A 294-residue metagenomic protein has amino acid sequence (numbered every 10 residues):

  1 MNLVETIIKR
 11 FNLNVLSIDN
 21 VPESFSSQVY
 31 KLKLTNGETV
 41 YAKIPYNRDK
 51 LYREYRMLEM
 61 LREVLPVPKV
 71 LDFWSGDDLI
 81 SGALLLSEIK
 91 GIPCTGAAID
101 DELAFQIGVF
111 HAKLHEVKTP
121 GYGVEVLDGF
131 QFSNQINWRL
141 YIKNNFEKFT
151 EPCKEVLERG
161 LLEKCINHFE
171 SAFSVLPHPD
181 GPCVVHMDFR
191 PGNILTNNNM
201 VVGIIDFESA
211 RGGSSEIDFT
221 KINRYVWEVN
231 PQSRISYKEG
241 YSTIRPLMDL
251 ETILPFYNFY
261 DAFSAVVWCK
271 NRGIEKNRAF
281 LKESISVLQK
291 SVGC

Functional and structural regions predicted by a protein language model:
M1-N14, E116-M187, S242, N277-V292: An alpha-helical support segment within catalytic cores of ATP-dependent transferases
I8-V15, V64-P66, L247: Short secondary-structure junctions
D19-I136: ATP-binding pocket architecture of kinase catalytic cores
V29-K33, A42, I166-F219: Active-site acidic catalytic loop and adjacent metal/ATP-binding pocket of ATP-dependent phosphoryl transfer enzymes
Y41-P45, L71-D72, V126, V184-M187 (+3 more regions): Short beta-strand segments
A83-A97, T119, F146-E147, Y260-E275: A glycine-centered beta->alpha junction motif in the catalytic cores of kinase/phosphotransferase enzymes
E216-P246, N258-E275, S284: Active-site activation/catalytic loop segments of kinase-like enzymes and analogous catalytic loops in related
L250-Y257: Alpha-helical scaffolds flanking conserved acidic
